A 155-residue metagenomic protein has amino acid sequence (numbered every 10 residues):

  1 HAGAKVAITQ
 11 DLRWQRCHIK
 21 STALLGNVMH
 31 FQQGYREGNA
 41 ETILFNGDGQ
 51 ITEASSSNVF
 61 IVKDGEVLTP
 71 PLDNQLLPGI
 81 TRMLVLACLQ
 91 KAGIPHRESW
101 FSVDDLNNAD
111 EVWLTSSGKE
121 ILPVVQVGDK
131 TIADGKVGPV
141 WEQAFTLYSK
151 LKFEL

Functional and structural regions predicted by a protein language model:
H1-L155: Helix-start/capping segments and mature chain N-termini
